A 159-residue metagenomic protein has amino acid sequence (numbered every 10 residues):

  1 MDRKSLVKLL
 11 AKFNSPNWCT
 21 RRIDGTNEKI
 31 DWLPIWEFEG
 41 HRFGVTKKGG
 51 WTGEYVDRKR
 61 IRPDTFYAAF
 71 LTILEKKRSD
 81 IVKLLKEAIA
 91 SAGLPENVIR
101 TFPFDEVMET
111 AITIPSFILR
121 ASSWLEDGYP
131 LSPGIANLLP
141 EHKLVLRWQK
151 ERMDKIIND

Functional and structural regions predicted by a protein language model:
M1-P130, D159: Extended repeat-based scaffolds of very large eukaryotic assembly and lipid-transport proteins
P133-A136: Internal alpha-helical scaffold/solenoid segments in large eukaryotic proteins
L138-D159: Eukaryotic acidic, Ser/Thr-rich intrinsically disordered low-complexity regions
